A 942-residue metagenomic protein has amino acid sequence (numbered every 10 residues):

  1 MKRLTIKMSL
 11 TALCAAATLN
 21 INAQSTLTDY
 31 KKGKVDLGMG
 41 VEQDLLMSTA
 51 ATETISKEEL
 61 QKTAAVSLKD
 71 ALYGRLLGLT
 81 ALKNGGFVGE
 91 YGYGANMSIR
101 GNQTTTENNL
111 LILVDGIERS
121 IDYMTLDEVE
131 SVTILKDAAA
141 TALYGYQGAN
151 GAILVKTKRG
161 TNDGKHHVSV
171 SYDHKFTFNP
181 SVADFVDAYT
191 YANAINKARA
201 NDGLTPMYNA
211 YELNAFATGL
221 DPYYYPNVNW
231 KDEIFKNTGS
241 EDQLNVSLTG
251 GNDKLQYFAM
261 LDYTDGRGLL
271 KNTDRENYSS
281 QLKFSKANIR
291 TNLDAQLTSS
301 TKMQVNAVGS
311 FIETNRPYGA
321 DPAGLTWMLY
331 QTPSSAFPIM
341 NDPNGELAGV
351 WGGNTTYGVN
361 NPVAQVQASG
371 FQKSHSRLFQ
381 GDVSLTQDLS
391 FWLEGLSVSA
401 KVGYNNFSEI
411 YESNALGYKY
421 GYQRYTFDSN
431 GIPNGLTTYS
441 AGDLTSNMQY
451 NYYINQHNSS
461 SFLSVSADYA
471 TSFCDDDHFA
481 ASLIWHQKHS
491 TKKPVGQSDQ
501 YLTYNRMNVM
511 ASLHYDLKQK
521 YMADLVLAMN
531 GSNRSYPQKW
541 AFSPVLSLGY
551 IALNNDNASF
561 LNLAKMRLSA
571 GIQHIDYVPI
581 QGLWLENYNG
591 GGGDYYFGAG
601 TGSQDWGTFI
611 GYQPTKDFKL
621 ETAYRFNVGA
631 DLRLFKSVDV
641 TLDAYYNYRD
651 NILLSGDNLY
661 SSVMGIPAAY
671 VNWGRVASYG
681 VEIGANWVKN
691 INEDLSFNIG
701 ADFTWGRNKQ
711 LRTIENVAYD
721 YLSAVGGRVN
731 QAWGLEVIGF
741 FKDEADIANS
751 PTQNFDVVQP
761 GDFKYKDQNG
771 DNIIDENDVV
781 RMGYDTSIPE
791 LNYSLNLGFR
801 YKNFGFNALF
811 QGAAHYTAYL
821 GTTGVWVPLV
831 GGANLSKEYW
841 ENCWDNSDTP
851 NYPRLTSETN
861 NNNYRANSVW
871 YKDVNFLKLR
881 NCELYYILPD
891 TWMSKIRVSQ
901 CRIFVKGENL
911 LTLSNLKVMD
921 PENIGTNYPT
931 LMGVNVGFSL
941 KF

Functional and structural regions predicted by a protein language model:
M1-I289, K302-M303, N769, P929: Short, small/polar-rich motifs associated with maturation and membrane association, primarily at protein termini
E118, L347, P433, T437 (+3 more regions): Short, solvent-exposed loop/turn motifs
S169-P222, G319-A320, N690-S787: Conserved small-residue
G203-P226, S310, N315-Q380, G592-D605 (+1 more regions): Acidic/polar loop-and-plug regions of large Gram-negative outer-membrane beta-barrel proteins
M207, N344, A364, A813-I903 (+1 more regions): Extracytoplasmic gating/loop element in the C-terminal half of outer-membrane beta-barrel translocons and assembly
T238, N292-S300, N306-F311, L329 (+5 more regions): Extracellular/periplasmic, surface-exposed regions of secreted and cell-surface proteins
S787-Y819: Glycine-rich, aromatic-lined ligand/substrate-binding cores of catalytic and carbohydrate-binding domains
